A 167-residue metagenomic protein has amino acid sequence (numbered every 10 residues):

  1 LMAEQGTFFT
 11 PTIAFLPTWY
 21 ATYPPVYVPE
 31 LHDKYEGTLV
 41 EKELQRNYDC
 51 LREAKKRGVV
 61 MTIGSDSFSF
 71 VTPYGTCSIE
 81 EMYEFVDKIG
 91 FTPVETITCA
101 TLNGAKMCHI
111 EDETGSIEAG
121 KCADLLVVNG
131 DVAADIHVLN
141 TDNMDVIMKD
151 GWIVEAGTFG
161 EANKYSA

Functional and structural regions predicted by a protein language model:
L1, W19-T22, G157-F159: Short, charged, surface-exposed secondary-structure boundary motifs
L1-F8, C50-E53: Short amphipathic alpha-helices and their capping/turn segments at secondary-structure boundaries
E4-Q5, R57-G58, D142: Structured helix-beta-strand junction loops
Q5-K42: Active-site gating loops and adjacent loop-to-helix segments of metal-dependent hydrolytic enzymes
I13-P17, G90, W152-I153: Short, acidic/turn-prone active-site loops that include or flank metal/cofactor- and phosphate-binding residues
P17-W19, S69-T72, D135: Flexible loop/turn segments at secondary-structure boundaries
V26-Y27, L31-Y35, Q45-G130: His/Asp/Glu-enriched, well-ordered alpha-helical/loop segment that forms or immediately abuts the divalent-metal
L102, C122-S166: C-terminal cap of metal-dependent C-N hydrolases
